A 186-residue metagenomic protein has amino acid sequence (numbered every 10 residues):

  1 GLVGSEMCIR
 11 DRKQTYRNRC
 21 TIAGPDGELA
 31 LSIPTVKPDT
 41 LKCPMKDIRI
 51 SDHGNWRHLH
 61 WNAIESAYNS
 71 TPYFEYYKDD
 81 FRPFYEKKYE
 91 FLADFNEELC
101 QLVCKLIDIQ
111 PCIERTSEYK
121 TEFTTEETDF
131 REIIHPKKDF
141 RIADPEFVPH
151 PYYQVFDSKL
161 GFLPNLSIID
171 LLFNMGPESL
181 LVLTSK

Functional and structural regions predicted by a protein language model:
L2-C8: Short, small-residue-biased leader/transition segments that mark boundaries at the very start of proteins
D11, T21-I22, G27, P34-K186: Aromatic-residue-lined binding/catalytic grooves and analogous aromatic/hydrophobic interfacial grooves in multimeric
Q14-N18: A short acidic (Asp/Glu
